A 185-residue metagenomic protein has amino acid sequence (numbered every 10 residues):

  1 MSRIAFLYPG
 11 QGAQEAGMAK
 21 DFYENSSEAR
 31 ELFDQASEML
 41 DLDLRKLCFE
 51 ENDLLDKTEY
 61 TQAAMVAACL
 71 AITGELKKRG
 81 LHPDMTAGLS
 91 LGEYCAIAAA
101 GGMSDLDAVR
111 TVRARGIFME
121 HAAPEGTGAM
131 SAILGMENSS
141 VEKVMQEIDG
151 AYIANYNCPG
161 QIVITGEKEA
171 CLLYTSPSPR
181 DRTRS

Functional and structural regions predicted by a protein language model:
S2-A87, I164: Helix-rich "cap/lid" substructures immediately adjacent to catalytic or cofactor-binding pockets
Q11-A13, L40, A100-S176: Alpha/beta catalytic cores of group-transfer enzymes, especially the acyltransferase/condensing modules of polyketide
A16-M18, E142, S185: Short glycine-/acidic-enriched loop or helix-start segments at secondary-structure transitions that form or flank
S27, L70, G74, R113 (+2 more regions): Solvent-exposed alpha-helix faces
E31, R45, A96, P124 (+3 more regions): Secondary-structure boundary/capping residues
Q62-A132: Gly/Ser-rich oxyanion-binding loop with an adjacent helix/lid that shapes the negatively charged ligand pocket
Y174-S185: Single conserved hydrophobic/aromatic residue that forms the stacking wall/gate of nucleotide- or nucleobase-binding
